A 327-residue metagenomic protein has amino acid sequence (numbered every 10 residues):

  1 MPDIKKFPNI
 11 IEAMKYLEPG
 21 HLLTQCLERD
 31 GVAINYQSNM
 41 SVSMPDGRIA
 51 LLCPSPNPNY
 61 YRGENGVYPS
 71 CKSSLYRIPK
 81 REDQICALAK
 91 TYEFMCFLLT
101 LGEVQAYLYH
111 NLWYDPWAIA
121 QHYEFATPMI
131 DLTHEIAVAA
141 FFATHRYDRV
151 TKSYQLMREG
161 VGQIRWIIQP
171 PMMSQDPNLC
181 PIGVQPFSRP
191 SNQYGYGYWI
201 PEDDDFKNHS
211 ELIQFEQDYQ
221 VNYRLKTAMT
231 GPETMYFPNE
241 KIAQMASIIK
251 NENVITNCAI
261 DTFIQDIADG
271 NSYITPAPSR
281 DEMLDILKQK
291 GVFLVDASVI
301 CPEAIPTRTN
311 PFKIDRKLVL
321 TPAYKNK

Functional and structural regions predicted by a protein language model:
M1-K327: Catalytic-core elements of nucleic-acid end-processing and repair enzymes
